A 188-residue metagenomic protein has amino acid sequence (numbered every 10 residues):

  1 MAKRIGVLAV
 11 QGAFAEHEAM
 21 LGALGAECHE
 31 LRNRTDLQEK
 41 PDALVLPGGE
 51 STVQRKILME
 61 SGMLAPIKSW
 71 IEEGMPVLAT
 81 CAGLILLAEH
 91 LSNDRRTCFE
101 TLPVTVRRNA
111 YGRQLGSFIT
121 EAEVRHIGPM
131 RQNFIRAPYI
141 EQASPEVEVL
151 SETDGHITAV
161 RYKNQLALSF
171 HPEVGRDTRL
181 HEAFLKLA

Functional and structural regions predicted by a protein language model:
M1-E60, A65-S69, T178-E182, K186-A188: N-terminal beta1-alpha1 cap of cysteine-dependent amidohydrolase-like domains
A2, R108-A188: Amide-donor transfer/coupling interface in amidating biosynthetic enzymes
V10, T80-A82, L102, R136 (+1 more regions): A secondary-structure boundary/capping signal
F14, L37, L86, N93 (+3 more regions): Flexible, glycine-rich phosphate/dinucleotide-binding loops and adjacent beta-alpha linkers at cofactor/substrate
C28-H29, V77, Q165: Hydrophobic anchor at the start of a short beta-strand that flanks the dinucleotide cofactor-binding loop
E30, A79-T80, V160: General beta-strand structural signal in soluble alpha/beta enzymes
V45-L46, A79, L168: Redox-cofactor binding/interface segments in oxidoreductases and associated redox assembly factors
S51-A122: Cysteine-nucleophile active-site neighborhood
